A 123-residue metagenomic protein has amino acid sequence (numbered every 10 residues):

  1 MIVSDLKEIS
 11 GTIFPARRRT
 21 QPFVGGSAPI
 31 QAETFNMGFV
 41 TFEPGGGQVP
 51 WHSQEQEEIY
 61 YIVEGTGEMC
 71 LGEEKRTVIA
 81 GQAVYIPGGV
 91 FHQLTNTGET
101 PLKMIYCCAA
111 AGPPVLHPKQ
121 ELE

Functional and structural regions predicted by a protein language model:
M1-T34, P50, K119-E123: A short, N-terminal "cap"/entry segment at the start of jelly-roll beta-barrel domains of the cupin/DSBH fold
R19, E55-Q56, E74, V90-F91 (+1 more regions): A generic "binding-loop/recognition-motif" signal
V24-G26, G38-Q54: Conserved short histidine dyad/triad with adjacent acidic residue
F39-V40, I59, Y85, T100-V115: A short hydrophobic beta-strand segment most commonly corresponding to one strand of the jelly-roll/cupin
V40, T66, E74-R76: Well-ordered beta-strand scaffold positions
V49-P50, M69-C70, I86, H92-G98: Short beta-strand His + acidic residue motifs that chelate non-heme Fe in jelly-roll/DSBH and cupin folds
E55-E57, Y61-G67: Glycine- and acidic-residue-biased ligand/ion/polar-headgroup-sensing regions
E73-G88: Short acidic-glycine-tyrosine-enriched beta hairpin
